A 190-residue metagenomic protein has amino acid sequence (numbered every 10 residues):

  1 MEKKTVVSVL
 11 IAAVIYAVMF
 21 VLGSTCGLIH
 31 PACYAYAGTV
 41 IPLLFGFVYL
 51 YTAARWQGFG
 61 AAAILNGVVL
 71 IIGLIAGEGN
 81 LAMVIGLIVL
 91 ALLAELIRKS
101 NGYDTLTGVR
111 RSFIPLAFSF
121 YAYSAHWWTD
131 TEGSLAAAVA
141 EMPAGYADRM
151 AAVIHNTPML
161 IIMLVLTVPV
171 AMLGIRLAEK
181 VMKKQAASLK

Functional and structural regions predicted by a protein language model:
M1, T39-V40, D148-V153: Helix-boundary and loop/linker segments of multi-pass membrane transporters
M1-K3, K180-K190: Short, charged juxtamembrane terminal tails flanking transmembrane helices
E2-A63: Hydrophobic transmembrane alpha-helices
T5-V7, I11-V14, V18, I85-A125 (+1 more regions): Short helix-perturbing small/polar motifs within transmembrane alpha-helices
M19, G23-G27, A53, Q57 (+6 more regions): Membrane-water interface at transmembrane helix exits
H30-Y34, E78-G79, P158-M159: Short alpha-helical transmembrane interface motifs in multi-pass membrane proteins
A37-L96: Alpha-helical membrane segments and adjacent membrane-interface helices in multi-pass membrane proteins
V109-K184: Membrane-embedded alpha-helical hairpins and interfacial helices in multi-pass inner-membrane proteins
